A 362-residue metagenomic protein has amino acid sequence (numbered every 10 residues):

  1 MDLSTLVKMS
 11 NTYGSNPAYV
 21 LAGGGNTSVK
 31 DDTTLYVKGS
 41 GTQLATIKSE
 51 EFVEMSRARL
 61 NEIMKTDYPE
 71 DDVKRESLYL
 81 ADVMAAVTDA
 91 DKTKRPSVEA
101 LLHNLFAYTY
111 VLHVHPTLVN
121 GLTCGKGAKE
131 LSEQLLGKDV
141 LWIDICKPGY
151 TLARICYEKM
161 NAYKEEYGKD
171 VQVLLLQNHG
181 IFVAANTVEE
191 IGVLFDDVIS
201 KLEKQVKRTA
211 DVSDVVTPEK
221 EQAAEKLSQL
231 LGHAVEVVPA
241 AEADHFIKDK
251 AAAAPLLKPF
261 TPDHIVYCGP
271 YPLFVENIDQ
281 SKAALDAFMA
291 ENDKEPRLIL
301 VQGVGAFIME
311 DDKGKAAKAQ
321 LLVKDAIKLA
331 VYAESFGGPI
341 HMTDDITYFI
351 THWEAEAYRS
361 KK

Functional and structural regions predicted by a protein language model:
M1-K362: Glycine-rich flexible loops
